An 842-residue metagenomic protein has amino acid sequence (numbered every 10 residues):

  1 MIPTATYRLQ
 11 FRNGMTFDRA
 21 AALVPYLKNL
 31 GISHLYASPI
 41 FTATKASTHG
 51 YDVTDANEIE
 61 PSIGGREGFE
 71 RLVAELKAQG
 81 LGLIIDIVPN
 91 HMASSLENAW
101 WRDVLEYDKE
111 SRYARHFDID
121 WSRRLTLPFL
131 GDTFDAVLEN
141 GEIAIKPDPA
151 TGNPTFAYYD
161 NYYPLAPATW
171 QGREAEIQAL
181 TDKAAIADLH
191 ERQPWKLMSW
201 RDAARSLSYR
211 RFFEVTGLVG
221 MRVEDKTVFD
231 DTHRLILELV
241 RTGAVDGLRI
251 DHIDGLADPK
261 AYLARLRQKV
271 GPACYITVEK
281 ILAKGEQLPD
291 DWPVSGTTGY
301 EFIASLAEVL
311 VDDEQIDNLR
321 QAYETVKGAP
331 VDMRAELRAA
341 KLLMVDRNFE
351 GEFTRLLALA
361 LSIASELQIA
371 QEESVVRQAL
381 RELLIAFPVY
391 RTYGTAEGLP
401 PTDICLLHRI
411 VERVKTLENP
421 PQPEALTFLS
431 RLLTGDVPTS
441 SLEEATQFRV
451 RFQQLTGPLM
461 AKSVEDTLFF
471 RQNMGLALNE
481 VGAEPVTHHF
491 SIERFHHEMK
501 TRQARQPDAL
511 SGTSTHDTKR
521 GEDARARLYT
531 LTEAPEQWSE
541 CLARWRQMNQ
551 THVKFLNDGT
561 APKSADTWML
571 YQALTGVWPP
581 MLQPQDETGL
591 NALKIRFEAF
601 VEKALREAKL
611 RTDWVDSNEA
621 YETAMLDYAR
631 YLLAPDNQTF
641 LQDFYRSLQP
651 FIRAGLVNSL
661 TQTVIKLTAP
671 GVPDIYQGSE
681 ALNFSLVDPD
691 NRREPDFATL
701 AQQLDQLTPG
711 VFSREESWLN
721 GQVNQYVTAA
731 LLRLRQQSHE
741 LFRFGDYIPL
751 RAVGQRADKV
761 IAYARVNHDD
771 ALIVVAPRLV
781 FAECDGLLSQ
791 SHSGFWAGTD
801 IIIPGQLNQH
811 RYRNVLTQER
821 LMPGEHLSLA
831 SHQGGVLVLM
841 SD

Functional and structural regions predicted by a protein language model:
M1-K45, V53, N57, S62 (+11 more regions): Carbohydrate-interacting/catalytic domains
L72-I119: Hydrophobic or amphipathic alpha-helical targeting/insertion segments
G82, G247, Y275: Hydrophobic "anchor" residues on beta-strands that sit immediately upstream of conserved functional sites
N90, I250-L256, E716: Conserved short loop/turn motifs at secondary-structure junctions
E106-T133, E139: Class I SAM-dependent methyltransferase SAM-binding "motif I" and its flanking Rossmann-like core
A144-A184: Coupling/switch/interface segments within P-loop NTPase motor domains and analogous charged loops in nucleic-acid
